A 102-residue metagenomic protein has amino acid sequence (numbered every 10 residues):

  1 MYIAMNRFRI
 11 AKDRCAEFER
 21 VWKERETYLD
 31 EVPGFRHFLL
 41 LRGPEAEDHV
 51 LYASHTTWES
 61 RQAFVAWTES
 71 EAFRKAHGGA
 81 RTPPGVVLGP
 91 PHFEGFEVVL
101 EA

Functional and structural regions predicted by a protein language model:
Y2, L39-D48, G78-A102: Glycine-rich beta-strand-turn "strand-cap" elements at beta-sheet edges
Y2-R9, L39-S70: Short, well-ordered beta-strand segments in beta-rich or mixed alpha/beta enzyme and ligand-binding folds
I10-E19: Short, surface-exposed ligand-recognition loops at beta-strand->loop->(often short) alpha-helix junctions that present
R14-C15, E26-Y28, R42-E45: Intrinsically disordered, low-complexity segments enriched in polar/charged residues with Gly/Pro, especially when
R20, E24-R36, T57-E94: An amphipathic, aromatic/His-enriched active-site/gating alpha helix that lines ligand/cofactor pockets
